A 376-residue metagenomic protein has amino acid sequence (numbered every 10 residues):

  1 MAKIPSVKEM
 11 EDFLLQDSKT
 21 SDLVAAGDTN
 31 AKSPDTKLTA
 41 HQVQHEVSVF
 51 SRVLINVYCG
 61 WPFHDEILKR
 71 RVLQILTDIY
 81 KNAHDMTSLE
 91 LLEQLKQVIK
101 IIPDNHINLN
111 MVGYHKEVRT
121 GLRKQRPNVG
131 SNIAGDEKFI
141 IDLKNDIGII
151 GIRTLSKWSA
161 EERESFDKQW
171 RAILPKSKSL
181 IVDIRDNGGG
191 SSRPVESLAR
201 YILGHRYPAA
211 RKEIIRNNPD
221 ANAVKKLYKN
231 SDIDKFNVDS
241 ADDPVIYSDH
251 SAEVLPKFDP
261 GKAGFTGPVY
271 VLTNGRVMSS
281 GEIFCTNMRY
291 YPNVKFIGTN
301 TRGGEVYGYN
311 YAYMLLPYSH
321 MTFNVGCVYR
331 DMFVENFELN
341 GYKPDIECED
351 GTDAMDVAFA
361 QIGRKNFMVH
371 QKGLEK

Functional and structural regions predicted by a protein language model:
M1-I233, V254, F265-Y270, I283 (+5 more regions): Flexible, low-complexity junctional segments that flank or bridge functional domains
P208-I214, D239-H250, G326-K343: Extended, charge-rich low-complexity interaction segments
S251-A263: Glycine-/acidic-rich phosphate or pyrophosphate-binding loops and their flanking alpha/beta elements
P292: Active-site-adjacent substrate-binding region of metalloamidase/peptidase-like peptide-processing proteins
V328, F333-K376: Low-complexity, Gly/Ser/Thr/Pro-rich intrinsically disordered linker/tail segments
